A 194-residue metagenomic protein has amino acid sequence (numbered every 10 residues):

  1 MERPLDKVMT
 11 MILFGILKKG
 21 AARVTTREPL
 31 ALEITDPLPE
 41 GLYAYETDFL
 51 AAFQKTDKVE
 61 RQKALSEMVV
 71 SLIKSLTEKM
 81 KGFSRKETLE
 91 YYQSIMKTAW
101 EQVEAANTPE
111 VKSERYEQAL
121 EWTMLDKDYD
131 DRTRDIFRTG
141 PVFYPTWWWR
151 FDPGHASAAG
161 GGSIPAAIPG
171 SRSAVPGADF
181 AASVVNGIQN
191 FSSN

Functional and structural regions predicted by a protein language model:
M1-N194: Acidic, Ser/Thr/Pro-rich intrinsically disordered cytosolic tails and loops of eukaryotic transmembrane proteins
